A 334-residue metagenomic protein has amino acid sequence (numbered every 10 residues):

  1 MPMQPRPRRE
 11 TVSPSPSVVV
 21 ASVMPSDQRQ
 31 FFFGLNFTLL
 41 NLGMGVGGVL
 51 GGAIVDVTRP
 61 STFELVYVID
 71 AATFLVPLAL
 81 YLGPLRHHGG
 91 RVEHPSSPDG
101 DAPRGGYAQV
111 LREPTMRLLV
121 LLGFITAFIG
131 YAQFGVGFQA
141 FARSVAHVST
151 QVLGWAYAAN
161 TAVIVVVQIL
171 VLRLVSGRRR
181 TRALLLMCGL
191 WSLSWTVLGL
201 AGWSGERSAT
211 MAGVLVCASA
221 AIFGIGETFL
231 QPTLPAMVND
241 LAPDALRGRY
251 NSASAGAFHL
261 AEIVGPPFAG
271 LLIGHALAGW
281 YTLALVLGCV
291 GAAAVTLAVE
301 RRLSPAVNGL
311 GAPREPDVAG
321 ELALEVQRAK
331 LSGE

Functional and structural regions predicted by a protein language model:
M1, G189-A209: C-terminal ends and interior cores of transmembrane alpha-helices in multi-pass membrane transporters/permeases
P2-L42: Cytoplasmic helix-loop-helix junction between adjacent transmembrane helices in 12-TM secondary transporters
G52, A72-E93, V295-E300: C-terminal membrane-cytosol helix-exit motif in multi-pass small-molecule transporters
V55, V166-T181, I273: Helix-to-loop junctions at the C-terminal end of transmembrane segments in multipass secondary transporters
V55-A72, L271-V290: A membrane-interface helix-boundary motif in multi-pass transporters
L85-I125, P313-E334: Juxtamembrane intracellular "pre-TM" segments in multi-pass secondary transporters
V136-A156: Short amphipathic helix-loop junctions that connect adjacent transmembrane helices in Major Facilitator Superfamily/SLC
L241-H275: A late C-terminal transmembrane helix in Major Facilitator Superfamily
